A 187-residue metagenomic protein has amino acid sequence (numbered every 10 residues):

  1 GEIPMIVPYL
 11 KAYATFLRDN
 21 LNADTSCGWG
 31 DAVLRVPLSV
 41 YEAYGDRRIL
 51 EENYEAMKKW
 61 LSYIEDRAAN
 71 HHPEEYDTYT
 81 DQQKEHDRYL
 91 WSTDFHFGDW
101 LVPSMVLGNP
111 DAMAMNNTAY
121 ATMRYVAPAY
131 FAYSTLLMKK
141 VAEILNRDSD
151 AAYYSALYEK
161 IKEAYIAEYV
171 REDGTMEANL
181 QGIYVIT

Functional and structural regions predicted by a protein language model:
G1-A14, R18, N22-D24, G28-A32 (+2 more regions): Active-site acid/base region of carbohydrate-active enzymes
S39-V40, M138: Alpha-helical transmembrane segments of multipass membrane proteins
